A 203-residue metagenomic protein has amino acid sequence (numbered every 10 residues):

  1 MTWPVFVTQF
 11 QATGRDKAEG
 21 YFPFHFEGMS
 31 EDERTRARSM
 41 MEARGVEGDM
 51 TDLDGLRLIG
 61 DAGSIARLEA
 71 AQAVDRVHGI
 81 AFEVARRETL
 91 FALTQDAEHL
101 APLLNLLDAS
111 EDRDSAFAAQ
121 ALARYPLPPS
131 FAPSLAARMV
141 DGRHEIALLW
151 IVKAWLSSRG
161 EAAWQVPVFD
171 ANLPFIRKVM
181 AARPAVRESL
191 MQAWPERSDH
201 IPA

Functional and structural regions predicted by a protein language model:
M1-A85, L93-L100, L104, D108 (+2 more regions): Extended repeat-based scaffolds of very large eukaryotic assembly and lipid-transport proteins
M50, R57, E88-A92, A123-R124 (+1 more regions): Structural signature of alpha-helical solenoid repeat scaffolds
D112-I201: Extended alpha-helical scaffolding segments
